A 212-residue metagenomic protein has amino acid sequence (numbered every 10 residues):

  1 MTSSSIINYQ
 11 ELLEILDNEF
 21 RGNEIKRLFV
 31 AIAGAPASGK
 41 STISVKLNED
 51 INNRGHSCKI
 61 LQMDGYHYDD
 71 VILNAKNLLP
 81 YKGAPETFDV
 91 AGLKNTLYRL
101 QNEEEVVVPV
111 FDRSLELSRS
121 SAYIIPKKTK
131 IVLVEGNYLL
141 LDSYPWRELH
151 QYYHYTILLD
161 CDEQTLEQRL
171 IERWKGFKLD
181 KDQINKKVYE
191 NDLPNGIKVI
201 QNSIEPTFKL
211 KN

Functional and structural regions predicted by a protein language model:
M1-A31: Extreme N-terminal, non-catalytic leader segments that precede Walker-type/kinase nucleotide-binding cores
A37: Walker A (P-loop) phosphate-binding loop of P-loop NTPases
K40: Conserved lysine of the Walker
I43: Hydrophobic positions on the alpha1 helix immediately C-terminal to the Walker A/P-loop
R54-V71: Short beta-strand-centered segment that lines the nucleotide-binding/catalytic pocket of NTP-utilizing
K59, V71-L115: Conserved nucleotide-sensing/catalytic segment adjacent to the nucleotide-binding pocket in NTP-handling enzymes
L115-R173: ATP-dependent NMP and nucleoside kinases share a basic, alpha-helical "lid"
R147, E172-N212: Small-molecule kinase domains that catalyze NTP-dependent phosphoryl transfer to phosphate-bearing small molecules
